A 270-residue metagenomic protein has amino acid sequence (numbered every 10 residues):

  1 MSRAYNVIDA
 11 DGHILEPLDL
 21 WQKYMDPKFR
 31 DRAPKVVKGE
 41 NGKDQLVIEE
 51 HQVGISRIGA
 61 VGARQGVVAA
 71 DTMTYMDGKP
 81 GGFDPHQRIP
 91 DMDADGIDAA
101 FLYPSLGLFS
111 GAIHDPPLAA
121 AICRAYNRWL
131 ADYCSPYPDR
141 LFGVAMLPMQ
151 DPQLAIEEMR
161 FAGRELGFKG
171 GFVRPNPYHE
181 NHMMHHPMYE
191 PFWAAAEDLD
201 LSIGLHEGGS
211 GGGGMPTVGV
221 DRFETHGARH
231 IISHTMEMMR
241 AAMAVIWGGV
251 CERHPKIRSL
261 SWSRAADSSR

Functional and structural regions predicted by a protein language model:
M1-R270: Helix-coil boundary/capping segments in enzymes
